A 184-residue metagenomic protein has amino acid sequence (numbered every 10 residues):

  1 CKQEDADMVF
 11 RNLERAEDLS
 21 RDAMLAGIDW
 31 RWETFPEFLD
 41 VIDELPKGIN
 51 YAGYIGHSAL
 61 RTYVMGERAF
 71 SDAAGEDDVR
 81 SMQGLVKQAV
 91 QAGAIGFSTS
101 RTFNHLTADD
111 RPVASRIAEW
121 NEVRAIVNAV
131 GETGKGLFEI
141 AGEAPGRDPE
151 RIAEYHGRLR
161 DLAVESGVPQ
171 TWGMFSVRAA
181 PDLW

Functional and structural regions predicted by a protein language model:
C1-G96, V130: Divalent-metal coordination cores built from histidine and acidic residues
P36-K47, D72-S100, N104-W184: Histidine/acidic residue-rich metal-binding segments in metalloenzymes
